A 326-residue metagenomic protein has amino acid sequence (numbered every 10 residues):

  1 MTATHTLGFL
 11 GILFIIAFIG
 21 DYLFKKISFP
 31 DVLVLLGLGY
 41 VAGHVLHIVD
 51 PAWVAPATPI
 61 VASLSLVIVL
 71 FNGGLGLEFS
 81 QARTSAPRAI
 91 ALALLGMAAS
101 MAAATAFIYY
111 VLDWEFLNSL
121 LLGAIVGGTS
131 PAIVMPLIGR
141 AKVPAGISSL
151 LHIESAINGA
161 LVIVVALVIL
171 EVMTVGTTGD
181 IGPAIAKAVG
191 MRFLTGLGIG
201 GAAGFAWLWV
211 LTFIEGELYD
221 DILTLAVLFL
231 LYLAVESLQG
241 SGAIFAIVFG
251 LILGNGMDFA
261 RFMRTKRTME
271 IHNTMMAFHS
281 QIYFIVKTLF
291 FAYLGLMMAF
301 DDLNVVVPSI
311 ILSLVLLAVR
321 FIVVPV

Functional and structural regions predicted by a protein language model:
M1-V326: Transmembrane helical cores of multi-pass secondary ion antiporters/exchangers
